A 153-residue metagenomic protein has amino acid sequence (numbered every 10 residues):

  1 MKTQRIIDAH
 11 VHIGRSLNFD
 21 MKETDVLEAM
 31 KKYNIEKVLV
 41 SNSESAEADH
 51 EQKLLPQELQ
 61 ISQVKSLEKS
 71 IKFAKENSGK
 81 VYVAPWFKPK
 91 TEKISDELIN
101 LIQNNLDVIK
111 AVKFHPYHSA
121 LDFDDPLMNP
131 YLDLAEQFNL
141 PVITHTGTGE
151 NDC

Functional and structural regions predicted by a protein language model:
M1-E68: An N-terminally biased module of ancient metal coordination in phosphate/nucleic-acid-related enzymes
R15-L17, D122, D152: A generic structural signal for short coil/turn motifs at secondary-structure boundaries
S45-A46, T148-C153: Short beta-alpha junction loops
K53-E150: Active-site gating/metal-coordination segments in enzymes
